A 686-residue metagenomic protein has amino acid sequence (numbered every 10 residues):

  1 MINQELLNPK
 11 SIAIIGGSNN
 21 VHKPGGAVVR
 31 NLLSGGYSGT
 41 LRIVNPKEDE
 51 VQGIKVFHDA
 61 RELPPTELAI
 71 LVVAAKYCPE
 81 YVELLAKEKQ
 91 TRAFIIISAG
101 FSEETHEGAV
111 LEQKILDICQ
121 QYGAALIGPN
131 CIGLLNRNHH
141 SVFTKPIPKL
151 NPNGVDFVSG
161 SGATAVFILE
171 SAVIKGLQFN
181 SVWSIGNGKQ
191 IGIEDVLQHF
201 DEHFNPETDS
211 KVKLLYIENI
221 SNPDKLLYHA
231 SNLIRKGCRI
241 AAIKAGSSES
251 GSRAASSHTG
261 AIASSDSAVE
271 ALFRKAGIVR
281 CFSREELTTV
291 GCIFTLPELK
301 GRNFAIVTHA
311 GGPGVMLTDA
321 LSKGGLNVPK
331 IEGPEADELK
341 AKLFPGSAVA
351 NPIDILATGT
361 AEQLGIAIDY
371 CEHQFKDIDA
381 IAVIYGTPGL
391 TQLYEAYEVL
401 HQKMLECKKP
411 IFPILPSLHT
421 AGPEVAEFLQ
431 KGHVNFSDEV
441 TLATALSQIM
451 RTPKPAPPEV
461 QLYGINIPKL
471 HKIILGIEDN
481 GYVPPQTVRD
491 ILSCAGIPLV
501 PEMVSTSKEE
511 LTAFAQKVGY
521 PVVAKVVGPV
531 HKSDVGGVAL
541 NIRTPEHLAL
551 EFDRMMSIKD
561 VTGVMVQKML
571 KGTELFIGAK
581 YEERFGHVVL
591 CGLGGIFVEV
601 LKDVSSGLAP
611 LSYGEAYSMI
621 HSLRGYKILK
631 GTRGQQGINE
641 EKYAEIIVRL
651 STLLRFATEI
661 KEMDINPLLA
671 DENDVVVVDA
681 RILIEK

Functional and structural regions predicted by a protein language model:
M1-Y37, I43: Hydrophobic, well-ordered beta-alpha structural blocks that scaffold small-molecule cofactor pockets
G25-P65, L272: Conserved N-terminal Rossmann-fold NAD(P) cofactor-binding segment
R42-V44, F94-I96, Q120, A125-N130 (+17 more regions): General beta-strand structural signal in soluble alpha/beta enzymes
K55-I118, Y216-N222, H229-A230: Phosphate-bearing ligand-interacting subdomains that bind or position ATP/ADP/UDP/GDP/NAD(P) or nucleotide-linked
T91-R92, S98-N151, A241, A245-V328 (+2 more regions): Peripheral docking tails and interdomain loops at the edges of cofactor- or intermediate-handling domains
I147-P206, L299-I378, V383-T387, E395: Short glycine-cluster motifs
A263-S264, R280, Y394, L405 (+7 more regions): ATP-dependent carboxylate activation and anion-phosphoryl transfer catalytic cores that bind Mg-ATP to form
R302-A305, G481-A495, V500-V504, F514-I542 (+3 more regions): ATP-grasp fold ATP-binding core
